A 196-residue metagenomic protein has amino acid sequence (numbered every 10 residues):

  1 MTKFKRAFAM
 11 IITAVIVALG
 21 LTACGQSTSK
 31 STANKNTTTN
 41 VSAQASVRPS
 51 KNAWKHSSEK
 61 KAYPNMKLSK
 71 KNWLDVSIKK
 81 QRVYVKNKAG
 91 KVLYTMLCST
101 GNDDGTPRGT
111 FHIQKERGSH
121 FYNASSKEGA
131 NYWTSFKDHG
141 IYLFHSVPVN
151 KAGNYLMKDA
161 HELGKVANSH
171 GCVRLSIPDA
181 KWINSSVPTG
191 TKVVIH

Functional and structural regions predicted by a protein language model:
T2-I12: Bacterial N-terminal signal peptides that target proteins for export
A14-A18: Alpha-helical transmembrane segments
L19-A23: C-terminal motif of bacterial Sec signal peptides marking the signal peptidase cleavage site
G25-S27: Bacterial signal peptide processing site
K30: Flexible, substrate/cofactor-facing loop regions flanked by secondary structure within enzyme catalytic domains
A33-W54: Post-signal peptide N-terminal segment of mature Sec-exported envelope proteins
P49-Y155: Gly/Pro-biased beta-strand-loop elements
S125-H196: Exported/periplasmic cell-wall-interacting domains
